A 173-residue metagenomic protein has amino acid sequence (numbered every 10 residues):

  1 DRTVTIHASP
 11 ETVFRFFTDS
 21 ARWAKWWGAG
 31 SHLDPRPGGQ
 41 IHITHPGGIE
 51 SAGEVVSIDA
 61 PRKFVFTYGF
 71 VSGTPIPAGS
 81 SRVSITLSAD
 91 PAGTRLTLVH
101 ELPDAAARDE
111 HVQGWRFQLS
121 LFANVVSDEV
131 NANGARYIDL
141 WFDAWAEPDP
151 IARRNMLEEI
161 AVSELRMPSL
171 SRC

Functional and structural regions predicted by a protein language model:
D1-H32, G134, A152-R153: Hydrophobic ligand-binding cavity/cleft-lining segments
D1-T3, Q40, E50, K63 (+2 more regions): Intrinsic-disorder/low-complexity, polar/charged segments enriched in Ser/Thr/Lys/Arg/Asp/Glu/Gln
R2-V4, A52-S57, S81-S88: Hydrophobic/aromatic beta-strand elements that line small-molecule binding cavities or substrate pockets in beta-rich
H7-E11, V130-I160, E164: Short acidic-aromatic low-complexity motifs
P10, A29-T44, S51-G53, D59 (+1 more regions): A solvent-exposed, acidic/Ser-Thr-rich amphipathic alpha-helical stretch
P10-E11, V56-R62, T86-R95: A short, structured loop/turn motif at beta-sheet edges
V13, W23, I41, V55 (+8 more regions): Hydrophobic pocket/interface hotspot
T67, V71-N124: Beta-strand/loop substructures that line and gate deep hydrophobic ligand-binding cavities in soluble
